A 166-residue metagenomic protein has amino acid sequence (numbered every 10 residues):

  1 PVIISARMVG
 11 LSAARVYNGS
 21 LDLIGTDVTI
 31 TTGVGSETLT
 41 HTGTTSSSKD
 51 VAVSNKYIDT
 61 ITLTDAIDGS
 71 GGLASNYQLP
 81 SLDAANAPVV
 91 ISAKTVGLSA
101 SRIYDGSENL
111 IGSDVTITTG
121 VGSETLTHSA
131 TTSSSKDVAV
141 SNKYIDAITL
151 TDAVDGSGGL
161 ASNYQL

Functional and structural regions predicted by a protein language model:
P1-L166: Short loop/turn motifs that initiate or flank beta-strands
